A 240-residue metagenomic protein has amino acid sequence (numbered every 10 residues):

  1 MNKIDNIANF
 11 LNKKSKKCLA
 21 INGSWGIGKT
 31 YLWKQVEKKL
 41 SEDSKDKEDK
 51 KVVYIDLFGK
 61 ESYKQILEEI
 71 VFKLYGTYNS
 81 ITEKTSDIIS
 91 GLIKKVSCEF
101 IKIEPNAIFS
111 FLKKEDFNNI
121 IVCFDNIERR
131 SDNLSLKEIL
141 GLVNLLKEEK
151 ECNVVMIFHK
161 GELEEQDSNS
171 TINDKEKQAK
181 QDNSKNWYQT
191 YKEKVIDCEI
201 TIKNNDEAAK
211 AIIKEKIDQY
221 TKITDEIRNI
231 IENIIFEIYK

Functional and structural regions predicted by a protein language model:
M1-K16: Pre-Walker A adenine-sensing motif
L11-K14, D46-E48, L112-F117, N144-C152 (+1 more regions): Conserved catalytic network of the ASCE P-loop NTPase/AAA+ motor domain
K17-C18, G23-I120, D132-N133, Q178 (+2 more regions): P-loop NTPase nucleotide-binding core
G26-I27, G59-Y63, K160-E164, N205-A209: Conserved nucleotide-binding/hydrolysis micro-motifs of P-loop NTPases
L32-V36, Q65-K73, E138-L145, W187-V195 (+1 more regions): Alpha-helical scaffold elements adjacent to nucleotide-binding pockets in ATP/GTP-utilizing enzyme cores
E115-G161, E165-D174: Conserved Walker B catalytic segment
S170-N204: A short helix-turn-beta junction within AAA+ P-loop NTPase domains corresponding to the substrate/partner-engaging
N204-K240: Conserved AAA+ ATPase small/helical "lid" subdomain
